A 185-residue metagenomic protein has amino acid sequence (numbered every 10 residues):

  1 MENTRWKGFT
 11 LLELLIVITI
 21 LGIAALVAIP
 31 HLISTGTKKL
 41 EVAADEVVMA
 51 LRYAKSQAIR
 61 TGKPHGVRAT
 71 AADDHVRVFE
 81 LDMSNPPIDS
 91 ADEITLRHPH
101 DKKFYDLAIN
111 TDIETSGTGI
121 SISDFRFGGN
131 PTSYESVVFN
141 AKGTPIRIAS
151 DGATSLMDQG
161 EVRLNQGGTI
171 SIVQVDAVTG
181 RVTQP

Functional and structural regions predicted by a protein language model:
E2-I16, I23-R52, S56, P64 (+1 more regions): N-terminal helix-rich module
